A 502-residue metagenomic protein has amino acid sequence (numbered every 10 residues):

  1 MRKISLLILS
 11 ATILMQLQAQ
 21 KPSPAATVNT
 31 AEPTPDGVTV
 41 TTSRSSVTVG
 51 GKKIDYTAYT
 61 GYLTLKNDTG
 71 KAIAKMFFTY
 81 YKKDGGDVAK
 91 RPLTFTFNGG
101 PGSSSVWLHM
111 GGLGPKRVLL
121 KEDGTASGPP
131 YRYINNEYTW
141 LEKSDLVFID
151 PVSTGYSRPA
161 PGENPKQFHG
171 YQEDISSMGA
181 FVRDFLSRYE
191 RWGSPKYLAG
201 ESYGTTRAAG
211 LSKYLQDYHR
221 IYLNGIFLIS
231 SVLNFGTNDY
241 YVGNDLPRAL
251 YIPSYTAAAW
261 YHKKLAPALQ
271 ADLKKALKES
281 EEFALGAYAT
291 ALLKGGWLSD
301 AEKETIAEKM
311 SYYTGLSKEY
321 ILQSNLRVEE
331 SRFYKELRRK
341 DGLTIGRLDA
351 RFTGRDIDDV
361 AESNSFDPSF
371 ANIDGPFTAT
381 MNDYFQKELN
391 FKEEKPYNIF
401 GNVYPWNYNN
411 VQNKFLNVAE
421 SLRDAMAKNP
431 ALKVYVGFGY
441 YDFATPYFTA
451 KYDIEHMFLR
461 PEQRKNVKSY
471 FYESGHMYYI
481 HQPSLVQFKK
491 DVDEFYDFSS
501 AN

Functional and structural regions predicted by a protein language model:
M1-P22, Y251: Bacterial Sec-dependent N-terminal signal peptides
K21-N29, G70-Q167, E455: N-terminal cap/lid subdomain of alpha/beta-hydrolase-fold enzymes
P115-L119, Q216-Y312: A catalytic-pocket lid/entrance helix-loop region that shapes and gates access to the active site across common
L141-S144, P151, F168-S187: Alpha/beta-hydrolase active-site loop
E190-Y203: Alpha/beta-hydrolase fold nucleophile elbow
G210, L432, P446-H456: Short alpha-helix in the alpha/beta-hydrolase fold that links the catalytic acid
G295-T445: Alpha/beta-hydrolase fold catalytic core
E473-S484: Catalytic histidine-centered segment of alpha/beta-hydrolase-like enzymes
